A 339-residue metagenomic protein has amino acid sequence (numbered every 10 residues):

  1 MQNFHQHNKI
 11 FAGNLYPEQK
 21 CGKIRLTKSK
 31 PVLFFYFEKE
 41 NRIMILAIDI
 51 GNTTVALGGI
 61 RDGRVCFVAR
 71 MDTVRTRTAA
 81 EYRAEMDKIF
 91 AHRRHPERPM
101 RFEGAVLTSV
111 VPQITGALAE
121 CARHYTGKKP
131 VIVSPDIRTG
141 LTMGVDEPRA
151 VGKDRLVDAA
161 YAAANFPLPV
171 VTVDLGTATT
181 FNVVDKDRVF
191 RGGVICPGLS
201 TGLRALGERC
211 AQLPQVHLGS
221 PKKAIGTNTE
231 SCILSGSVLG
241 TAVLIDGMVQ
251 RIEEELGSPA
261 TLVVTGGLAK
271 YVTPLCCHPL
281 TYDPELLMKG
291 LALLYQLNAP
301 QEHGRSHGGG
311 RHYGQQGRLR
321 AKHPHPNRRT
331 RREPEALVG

Functional and structural regions predicted by a protein language model:
K9, N14-Q19, K23-L26, L33-Y36 (+1 more regions): Short, positively charged and aromatic/hydrophobic N-terminal segments
M44-A47, L203-G339: ATP-binding/phosphotransfer module of carbohydrate and carboxylate kinases, centering on a glycine-rich
I45-D49, V106, V170-D174, V263: Short glycine-aspartate micro-motif
I45-K88, V189-P214, G219-K223: Short glycine-rich, Thr/Ser-proximal phosphate-binding strand/loop in the N-terminal lobe of ATP-dependent enzymes
M86-E103, V249-A260: Phosphate/pyrophosphate-binding loops at sites that engage ATP/ADP/AMP, CoA/4′-phosphopantetheine, polyphosphate
H95-V151, D187-G193, G198-L199, T227-V238 (+3 more regions): Short beta-strand-loop/turn "lid" adjacent to the catalytic site in phosphate-handling enzymes
K128-R209, V238-R251, P284, R329 (+1 more regions): Phosphate-binding/catalytic loop of phosphoryl-transfer enzymes
